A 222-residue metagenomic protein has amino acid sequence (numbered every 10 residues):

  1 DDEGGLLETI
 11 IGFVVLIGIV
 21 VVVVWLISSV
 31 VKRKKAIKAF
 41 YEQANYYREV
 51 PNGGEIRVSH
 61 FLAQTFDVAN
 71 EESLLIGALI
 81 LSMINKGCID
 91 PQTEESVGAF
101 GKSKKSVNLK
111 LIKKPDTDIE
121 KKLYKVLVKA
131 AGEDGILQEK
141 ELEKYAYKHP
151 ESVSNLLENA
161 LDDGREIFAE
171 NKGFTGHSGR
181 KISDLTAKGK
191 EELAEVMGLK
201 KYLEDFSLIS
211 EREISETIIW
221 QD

Functional and structural regions predicted by a protein language model:
D1-D222: Acidic, Ser/Thr/Pro-rich intrinsically disordered cytosolic tails and loops of eukaryotic transmembrane proteins
